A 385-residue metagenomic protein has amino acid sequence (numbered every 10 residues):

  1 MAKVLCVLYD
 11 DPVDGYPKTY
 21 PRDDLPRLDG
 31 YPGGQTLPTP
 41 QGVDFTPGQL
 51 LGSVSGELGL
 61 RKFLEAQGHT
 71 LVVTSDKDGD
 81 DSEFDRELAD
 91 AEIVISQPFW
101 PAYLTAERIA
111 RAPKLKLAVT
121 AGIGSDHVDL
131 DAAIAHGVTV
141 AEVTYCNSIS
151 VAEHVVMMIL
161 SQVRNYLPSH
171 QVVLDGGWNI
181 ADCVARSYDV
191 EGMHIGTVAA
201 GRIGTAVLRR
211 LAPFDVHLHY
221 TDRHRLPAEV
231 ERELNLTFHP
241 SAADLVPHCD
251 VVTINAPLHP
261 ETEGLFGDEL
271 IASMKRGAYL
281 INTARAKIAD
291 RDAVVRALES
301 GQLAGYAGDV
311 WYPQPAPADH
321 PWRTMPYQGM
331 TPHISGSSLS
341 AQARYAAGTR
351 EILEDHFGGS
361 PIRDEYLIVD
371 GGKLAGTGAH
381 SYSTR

Functional and structural regions predicted by a protein language model:
M1-T139, G267: An N-terminal-biased, well-structured beta-alpha scaffold segment characteristic of Rossmann-like dinucleotide-binding
A2-G42, E142-V151, V172, V184 (+1 more regions): C-terminal helix-to-coil terminal segments
C6, I195-T197: Hydrophobic Val/Ile/Leu positions in short beta-strands of Rossmann-like dinucleotide-binding domains
V72, H219, K287: Conserved beta-strand positions in the Rossmann-like core of class I SAM-dependent methyltransferases
D85-L88, I109-A112, V190, L245-C249 (+2 more regions): A short, aliphatic-rich alpha-helical micro-motif
A102-L104, R225-P321: Rossmann-like adenosine-cofactor binding region
H136-V138, T144-H194, A206-R209, P213 (+3 more regions): Phosphate-binding beta-alpha-beta segment of Rossmann-like dinucleotide-binding domains, i.e., the NAD(P)
I203: Hydrophobic/small residue at the entry helix of a nucleotide-binding pocket
